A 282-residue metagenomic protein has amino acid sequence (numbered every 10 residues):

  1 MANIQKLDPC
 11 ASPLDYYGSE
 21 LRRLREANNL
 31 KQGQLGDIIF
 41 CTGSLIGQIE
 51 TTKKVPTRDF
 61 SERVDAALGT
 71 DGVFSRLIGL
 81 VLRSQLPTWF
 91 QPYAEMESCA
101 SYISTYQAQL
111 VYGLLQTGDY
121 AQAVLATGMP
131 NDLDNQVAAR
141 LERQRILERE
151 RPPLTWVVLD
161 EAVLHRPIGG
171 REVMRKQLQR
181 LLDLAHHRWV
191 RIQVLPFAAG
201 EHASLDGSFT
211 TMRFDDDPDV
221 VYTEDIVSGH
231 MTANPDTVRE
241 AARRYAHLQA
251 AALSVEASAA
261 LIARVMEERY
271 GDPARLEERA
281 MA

Functional and structural regions predicted by a protein language model:
M1-V81: Basic, Lys/Arg-rich alpha-helical nucleic-acid-recognition elements, primarily the DNA-binding modules of transcription
N3-Q5, L14-Y17, Q32-G36, L82-S84 (+4 more regions): Short hydrophobic/aromatic-rich motifs at helix boundaries and adjacent loops
K6-D8, Q32-G33, F90, S101 (+2 more regions): Intrinsically disordered, low-complexity segments enriched in polar/charged residues with Gly/Pro, especially when
I46, Q85-P87, L205-D206: Short secondary-structure transition/capping segments
E50, E97, E224: Acidic-residue sensor for enzyme active/binding pockets
S75-Y106: Short, charged recognition helix plus adjacent turn of helix-turn-helix-like nucleic-acid-binding domains
Y102, Y106-A282: Hydrophobic protein-protein interaction segments
